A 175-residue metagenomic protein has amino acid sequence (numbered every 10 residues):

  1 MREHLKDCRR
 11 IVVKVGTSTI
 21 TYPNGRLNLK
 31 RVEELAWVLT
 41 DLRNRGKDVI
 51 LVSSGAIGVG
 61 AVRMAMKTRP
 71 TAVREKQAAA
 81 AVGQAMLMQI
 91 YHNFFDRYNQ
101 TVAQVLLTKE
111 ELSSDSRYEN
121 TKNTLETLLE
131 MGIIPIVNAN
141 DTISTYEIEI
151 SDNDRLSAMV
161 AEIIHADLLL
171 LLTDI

Functional and structural regions predicted by a protein language model:
M1-I175: Nucleotide/pyrophosphate-binding catalytic subdomain
